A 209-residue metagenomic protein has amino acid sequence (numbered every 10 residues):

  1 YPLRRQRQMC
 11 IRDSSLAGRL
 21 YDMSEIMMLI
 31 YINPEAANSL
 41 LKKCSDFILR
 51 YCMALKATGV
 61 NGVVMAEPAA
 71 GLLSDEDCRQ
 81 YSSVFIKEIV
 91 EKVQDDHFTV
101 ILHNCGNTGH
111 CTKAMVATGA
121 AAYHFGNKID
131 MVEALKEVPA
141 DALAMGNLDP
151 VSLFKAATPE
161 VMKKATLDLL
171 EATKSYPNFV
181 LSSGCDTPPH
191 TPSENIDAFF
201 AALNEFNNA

Functional and structural regions predicted by a protein language model:
Y1-I11: Single conserved hydrophobic/aromatic residue that forms the stacking wall/gate of nucleotide- or nucleobase-binding
R12-M28, L55-M65: A short mid-domain helix/strand-loop element embedded in enzyme catalytic domains that forms or borders the active-site
I26-F47, I101, S152-V161: Active-site mouth loops of central-metabolism enzymes
A37, L41-C44, I48, S82 (+4 more regions): Aromatic/hydrophobic pocket-lining residues that form the small-molecule binding cavity in soluble enzyme cores
S45, L49-V63, E171-A172: Alpha/beta enzyme core
V60-C78, G184-C185: Glycine-rich, proline-tolerant flexible connector loops at the mouths of alpha/beta enzymes
K87-A209: Catalytic-face loop-and-helix region of soluble metabolic enzyme cores
